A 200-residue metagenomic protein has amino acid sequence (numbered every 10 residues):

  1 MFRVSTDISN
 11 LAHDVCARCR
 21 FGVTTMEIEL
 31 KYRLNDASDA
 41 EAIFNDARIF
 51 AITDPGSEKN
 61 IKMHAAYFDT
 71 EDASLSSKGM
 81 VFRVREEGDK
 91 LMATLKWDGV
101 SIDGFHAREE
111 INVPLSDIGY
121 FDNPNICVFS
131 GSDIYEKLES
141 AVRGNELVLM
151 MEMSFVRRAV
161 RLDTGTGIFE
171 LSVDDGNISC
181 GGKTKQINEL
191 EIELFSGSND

Functional and structural regions predicted by a protein language model:
V4: Catalytic zinc-binding patch centered on the HExxH motif and its immediate surroundings that defines zinc-dependent
I8, V15-D200: Phosphate-end processing signature that detects enzymes handling 5′-triphosphorylated RNA and polyphosphate
